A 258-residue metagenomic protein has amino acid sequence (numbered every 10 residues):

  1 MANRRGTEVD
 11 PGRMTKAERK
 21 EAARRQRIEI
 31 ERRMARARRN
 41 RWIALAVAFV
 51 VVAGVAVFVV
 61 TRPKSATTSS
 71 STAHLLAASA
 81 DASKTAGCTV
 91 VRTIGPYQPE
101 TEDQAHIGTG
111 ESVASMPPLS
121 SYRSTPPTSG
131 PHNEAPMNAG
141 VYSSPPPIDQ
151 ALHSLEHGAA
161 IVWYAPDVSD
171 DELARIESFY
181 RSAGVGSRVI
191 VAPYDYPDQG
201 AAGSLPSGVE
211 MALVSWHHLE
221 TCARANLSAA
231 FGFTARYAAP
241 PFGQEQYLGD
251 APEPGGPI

Functional and structural regions predicted by a protein language model:
M1-R38: Terminal targeting segments of Actinobacterial cell-envelope proteins
A35-V47: N-terminal Sec-pathway targeting helices
L45-V57: Hydrophobic membrane-insertion alpha-helices, especially the h-region of bacterial N-terminal signal peptides
A56-A77: C-terminal region of N-terminal signal peptides and the immediate post-cleavage residues of exported proteins
K64-S65, V168, P197, L219: Residues that cap or initiate secondary-structure elements
A73-Q150: Surface-exposed, low-hydrophobicity interaction/linker segments
A135, G140-V185, I190: Mid-length scaffold segments of soluble, non-membrane domains
S182-I258: Helix-rich interaction surfaces within compact, conserved domain-sized segments that mediate assembly or partner
